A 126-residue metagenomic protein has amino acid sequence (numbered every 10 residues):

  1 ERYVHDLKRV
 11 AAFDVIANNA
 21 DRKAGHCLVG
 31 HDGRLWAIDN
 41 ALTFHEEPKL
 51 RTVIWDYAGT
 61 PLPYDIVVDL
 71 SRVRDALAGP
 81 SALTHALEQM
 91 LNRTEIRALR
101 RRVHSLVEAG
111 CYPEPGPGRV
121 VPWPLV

Functional and structural regions predicted by a protein language model:
E1-V126: Phosphate/dinucleotide-binding and metal-coordinating scaffold of catalytic cores in nucleotide-dependent enzymes
